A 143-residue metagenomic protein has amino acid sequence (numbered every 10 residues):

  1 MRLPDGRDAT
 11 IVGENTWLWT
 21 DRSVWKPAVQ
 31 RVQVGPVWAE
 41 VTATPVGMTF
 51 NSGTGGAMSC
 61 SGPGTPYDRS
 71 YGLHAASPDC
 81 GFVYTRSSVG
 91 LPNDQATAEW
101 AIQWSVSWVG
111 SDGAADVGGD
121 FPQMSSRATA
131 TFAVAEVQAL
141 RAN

Functional and structural regions predicted by a protein language model:
M1-N143: Extracellular/lumenal mature domains of secreted and surface-exposed proteins
